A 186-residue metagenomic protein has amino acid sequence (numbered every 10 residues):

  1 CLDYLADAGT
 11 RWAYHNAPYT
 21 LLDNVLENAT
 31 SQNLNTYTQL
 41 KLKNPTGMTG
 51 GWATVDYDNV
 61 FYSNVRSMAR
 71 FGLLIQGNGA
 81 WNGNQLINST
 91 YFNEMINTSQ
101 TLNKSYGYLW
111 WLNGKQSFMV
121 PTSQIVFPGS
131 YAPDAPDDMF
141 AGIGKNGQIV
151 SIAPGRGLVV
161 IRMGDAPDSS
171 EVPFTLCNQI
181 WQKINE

Functional and structural regions predicted by a protein language model:
C1-V60: Catalytic-site signature segments of enzymes, centered on catalytic residues
W12, W81, W110-W111: Signature tryptophan residues that serve as conserved aromatic anchors
N16-T20, R66-A69, F174, N178: A structural signal for well-ordered alpha-helical segments within the folded catalytic domains of diverse enzymes
L21-V25, V60-W81, Q148-M163: Active-site-proximal alpha-helical segments within enzyme catalytic domains
D23-E27, Q39, K43, A69-Q76 (+6 more regions): Non-transmembrane alpha-helical segments in soluble domains of secreted/periplasmic/extracellular proteins
T38-N97: Active-site-proximal binding-pocket segments
N97-V159: Active-site Gly/Thr loop motif
M139-E186: Structured C-terminal helix/loop/strand segments within mature extracytoplasmic catalytic/sensor domains
